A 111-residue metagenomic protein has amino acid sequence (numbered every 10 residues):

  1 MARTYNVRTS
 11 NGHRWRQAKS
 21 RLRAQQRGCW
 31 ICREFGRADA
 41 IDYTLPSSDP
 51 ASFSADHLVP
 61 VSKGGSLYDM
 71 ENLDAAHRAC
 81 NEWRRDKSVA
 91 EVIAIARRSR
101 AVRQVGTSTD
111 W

Functional and structural regions predicted by a protein language model:
M1-I41: Short, charged surface segments at domain edges that flank catalytic/cofactor-binding sites
M1-R8, A101-T107, W111: Short Lys/Arg-rich cationic patches that frequently serve as NLS/NoLS or arginine-rich RNA/DNA-binding motifs
E34, S62, I95, V105-S108: Compositionally biased, intrinsically disordered low-complexity segments
G36-D74: Histidine-centered nuclease catalytic patch
R37, M70-R100: Short Cys/His-centered divalent metal-binding micro-motifs
